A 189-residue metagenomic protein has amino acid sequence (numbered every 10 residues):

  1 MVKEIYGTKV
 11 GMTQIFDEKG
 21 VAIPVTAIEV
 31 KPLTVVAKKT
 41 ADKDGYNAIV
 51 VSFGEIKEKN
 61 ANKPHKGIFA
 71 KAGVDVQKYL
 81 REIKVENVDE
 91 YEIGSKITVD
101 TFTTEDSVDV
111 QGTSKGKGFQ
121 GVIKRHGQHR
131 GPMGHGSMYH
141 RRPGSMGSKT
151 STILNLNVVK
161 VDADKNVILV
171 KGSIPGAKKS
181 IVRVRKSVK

Functional and structural regions predicted by a protein language model:
M1-K189: Extended basic (Lys/Arg/His-rich) segments that typically form rRNA-contacting surfaces in ribosomal proteins
